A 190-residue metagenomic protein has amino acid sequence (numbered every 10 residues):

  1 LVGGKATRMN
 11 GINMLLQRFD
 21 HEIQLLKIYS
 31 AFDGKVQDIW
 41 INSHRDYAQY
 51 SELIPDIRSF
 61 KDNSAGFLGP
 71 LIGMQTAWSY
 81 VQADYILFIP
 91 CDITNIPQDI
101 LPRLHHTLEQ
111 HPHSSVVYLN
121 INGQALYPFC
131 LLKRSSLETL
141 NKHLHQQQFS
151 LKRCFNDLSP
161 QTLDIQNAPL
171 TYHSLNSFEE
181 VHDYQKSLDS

Functional and structural regions predicted by a protein language model:
L1-P128, R134-L151, N156-Y172, F178-E179 (+1 more regions): Nucleotide and nucleotide-moiety/phosphate-recognizing core
